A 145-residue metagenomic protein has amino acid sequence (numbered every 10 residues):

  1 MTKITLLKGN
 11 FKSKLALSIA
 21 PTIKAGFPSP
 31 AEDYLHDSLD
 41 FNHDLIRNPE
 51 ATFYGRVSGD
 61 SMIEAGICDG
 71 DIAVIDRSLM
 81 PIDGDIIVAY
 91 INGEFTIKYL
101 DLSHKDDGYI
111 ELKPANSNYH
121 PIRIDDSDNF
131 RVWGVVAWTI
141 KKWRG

Functional and structural regions predicted by a protein language model:
M1-I63, E94-F95, Y109, N118 (+2 more regions): Short, positionally conserved secondary-structure boundary motifs
E64, A73-V74: Charged, well-structured alpha/beta interaction segments
G70-D71, D85: Structural motif
V74-I75, V88: Hydrophobic beta-strand signal
D83-G108: Short, compositionally biased
S117-R123: Flexible, small-/acidic-enriched active-site or ligand-binding loops
